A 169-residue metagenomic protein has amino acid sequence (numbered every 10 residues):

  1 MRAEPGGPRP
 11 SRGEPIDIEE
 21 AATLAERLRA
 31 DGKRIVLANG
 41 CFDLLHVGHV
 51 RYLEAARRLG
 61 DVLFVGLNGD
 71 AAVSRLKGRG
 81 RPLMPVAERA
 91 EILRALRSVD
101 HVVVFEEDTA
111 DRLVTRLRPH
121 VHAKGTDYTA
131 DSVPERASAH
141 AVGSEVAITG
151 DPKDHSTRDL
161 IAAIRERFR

Functional and structural regions predicted by a protein language model:
M1-R169: Nucleotidyltransferase catalytic core that binds NTPs
